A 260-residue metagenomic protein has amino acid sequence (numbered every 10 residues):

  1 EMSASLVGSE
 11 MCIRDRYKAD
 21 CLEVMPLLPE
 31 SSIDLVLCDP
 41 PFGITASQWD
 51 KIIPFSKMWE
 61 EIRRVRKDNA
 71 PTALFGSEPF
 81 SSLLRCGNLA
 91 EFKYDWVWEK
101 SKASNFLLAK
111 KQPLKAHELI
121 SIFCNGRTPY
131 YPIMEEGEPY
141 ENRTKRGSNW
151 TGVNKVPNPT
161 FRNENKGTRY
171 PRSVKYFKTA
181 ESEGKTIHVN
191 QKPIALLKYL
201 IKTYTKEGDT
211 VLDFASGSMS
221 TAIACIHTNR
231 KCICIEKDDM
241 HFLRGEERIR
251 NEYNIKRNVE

Functional and structural regions predicted by a protein language model:
E1-E10: Positively charged, low-complexity/disordered segments
S9, R14-R244, N251: Core catalytic lobe of class I
E246-V259: Short, conserved SAM-binding/catalytic segment of Class I S-adenosyl-L-methionine-dependent methyltransferases
